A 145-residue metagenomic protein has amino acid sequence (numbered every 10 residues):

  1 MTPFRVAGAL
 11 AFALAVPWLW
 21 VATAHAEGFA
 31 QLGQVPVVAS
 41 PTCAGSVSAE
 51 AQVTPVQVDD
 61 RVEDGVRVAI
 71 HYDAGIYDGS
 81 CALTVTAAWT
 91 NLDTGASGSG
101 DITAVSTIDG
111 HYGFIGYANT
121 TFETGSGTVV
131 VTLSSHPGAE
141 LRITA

Functional and structural regions predicted by a protein language model:
M1-S46: N-terminal prepro-regions of secreted/extracellular proteins
M1-T2, I70-I76, A104-S106, F114-I115: Short secondary-structure boundary micro-motifs
P3, C43-V53, E63-A69, G113 (+3 more regions): Acidic, Ser/Pro/Thr-rich low-complexity regulatory regions and the short amphipathic helical interaction modules they
A9, F29, Q34, S46 (+4 more regions): Intrinsically disordered, low-complexity regions
A15, I76-D78, T120: Residues embedded in well-ordered secondary-structure elements
E27-T84: Short, surface-exposed binding/anchoring microloops in extracellular/periplasmic proteins
L83-T144: Extracytosolic low-complexity repeat regions of secreted or lipid-anchored proteins
